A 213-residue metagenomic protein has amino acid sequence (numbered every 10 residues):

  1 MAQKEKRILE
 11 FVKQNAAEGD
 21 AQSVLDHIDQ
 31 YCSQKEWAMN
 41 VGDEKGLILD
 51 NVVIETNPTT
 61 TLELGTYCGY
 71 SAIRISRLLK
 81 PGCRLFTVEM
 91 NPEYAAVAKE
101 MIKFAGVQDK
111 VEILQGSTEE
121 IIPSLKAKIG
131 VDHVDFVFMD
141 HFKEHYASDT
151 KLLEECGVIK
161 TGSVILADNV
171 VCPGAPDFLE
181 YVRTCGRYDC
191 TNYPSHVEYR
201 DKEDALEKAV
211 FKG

Functional and structural regions predicted by a protein language model:
M1-F138, K143-L166, V170-G213: A short alpha-helical cap/connector motif
